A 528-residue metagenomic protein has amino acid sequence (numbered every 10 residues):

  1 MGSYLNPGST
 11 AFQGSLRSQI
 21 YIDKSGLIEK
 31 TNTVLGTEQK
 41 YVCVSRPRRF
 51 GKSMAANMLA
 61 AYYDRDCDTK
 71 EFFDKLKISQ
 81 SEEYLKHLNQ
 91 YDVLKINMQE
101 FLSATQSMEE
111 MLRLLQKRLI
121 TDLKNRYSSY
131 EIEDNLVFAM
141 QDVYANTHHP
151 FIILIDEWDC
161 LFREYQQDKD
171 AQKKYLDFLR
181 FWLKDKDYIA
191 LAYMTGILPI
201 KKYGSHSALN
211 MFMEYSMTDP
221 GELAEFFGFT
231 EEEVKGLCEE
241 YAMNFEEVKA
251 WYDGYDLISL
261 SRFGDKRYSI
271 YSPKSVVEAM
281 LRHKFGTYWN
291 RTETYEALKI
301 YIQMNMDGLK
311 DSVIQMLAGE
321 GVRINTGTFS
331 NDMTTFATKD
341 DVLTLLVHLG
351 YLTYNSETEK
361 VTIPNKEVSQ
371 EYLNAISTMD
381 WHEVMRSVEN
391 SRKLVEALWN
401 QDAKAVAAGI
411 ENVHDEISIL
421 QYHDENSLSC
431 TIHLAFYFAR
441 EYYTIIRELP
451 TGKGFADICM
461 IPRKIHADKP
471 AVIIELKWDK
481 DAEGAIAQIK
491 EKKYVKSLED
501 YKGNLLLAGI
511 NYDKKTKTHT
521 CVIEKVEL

Functional and structural regions predicted by a protein language model:
M1-D424, A439-Y442: Phosphate-binding site recognition
D142-T147, R440-A467: Active-site metal-binding core of divalent-cation-utilizing nuclease and nuclease-like domains
I152, P470-I474, L506: Structural motif
Q172-D177, W478-V495: Mg2+/Mn2+-dependent nuclease catalytic core
I432, A456-M460, K469-W478, K492: Conserved catalytic cores of phosphodiester-cleaving nucleases, focusing on short active-site segments
F436-T444, D500-K502: Short secondary-structure junctions
S497, G503-L528: Domain-level recognition of nuclease-like catalytic cores that cleave nucleotide substrates
